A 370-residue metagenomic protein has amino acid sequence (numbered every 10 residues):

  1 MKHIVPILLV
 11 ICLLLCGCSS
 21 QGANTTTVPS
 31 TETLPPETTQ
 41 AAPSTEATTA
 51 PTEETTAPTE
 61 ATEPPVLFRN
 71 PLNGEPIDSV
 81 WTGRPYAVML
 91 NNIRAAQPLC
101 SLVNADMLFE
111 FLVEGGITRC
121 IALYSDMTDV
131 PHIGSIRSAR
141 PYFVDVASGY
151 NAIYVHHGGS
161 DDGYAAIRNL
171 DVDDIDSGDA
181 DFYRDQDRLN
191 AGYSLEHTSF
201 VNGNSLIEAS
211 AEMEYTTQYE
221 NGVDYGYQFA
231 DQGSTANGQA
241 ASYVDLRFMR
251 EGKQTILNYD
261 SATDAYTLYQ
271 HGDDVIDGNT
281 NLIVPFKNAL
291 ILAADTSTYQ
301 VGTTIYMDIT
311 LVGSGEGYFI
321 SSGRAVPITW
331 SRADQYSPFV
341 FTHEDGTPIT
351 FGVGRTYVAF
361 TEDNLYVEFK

Functional and structural regions predicted by a protein language model:
K2-V10: Sec-dependent signal peptide recognition, specifically the positively charged N-region followed immediately by
P6, L34, A105: Functionally constrained cores in energy, signaling, and assembly domains
L9-V10, T31, D78, P327: Intrinsically disordered regions, especially transient/low-confidence alpha-helical propensity segments and coil-helix
V10-C12, F341: Extended amphipathic secondary-structure runs
L14-G17: C-terminal motif of bacterial Sec signal peptides marking the signal peptidase cleavage site
S19-Q21: Bacterial signal peptide processing site
T25-T62: Extracellular mucin-like PTS domains
A61-F109, E114-K370: A surface/extracellular/periplasmic glyco- and lipid-processing/surface-interacting theme
